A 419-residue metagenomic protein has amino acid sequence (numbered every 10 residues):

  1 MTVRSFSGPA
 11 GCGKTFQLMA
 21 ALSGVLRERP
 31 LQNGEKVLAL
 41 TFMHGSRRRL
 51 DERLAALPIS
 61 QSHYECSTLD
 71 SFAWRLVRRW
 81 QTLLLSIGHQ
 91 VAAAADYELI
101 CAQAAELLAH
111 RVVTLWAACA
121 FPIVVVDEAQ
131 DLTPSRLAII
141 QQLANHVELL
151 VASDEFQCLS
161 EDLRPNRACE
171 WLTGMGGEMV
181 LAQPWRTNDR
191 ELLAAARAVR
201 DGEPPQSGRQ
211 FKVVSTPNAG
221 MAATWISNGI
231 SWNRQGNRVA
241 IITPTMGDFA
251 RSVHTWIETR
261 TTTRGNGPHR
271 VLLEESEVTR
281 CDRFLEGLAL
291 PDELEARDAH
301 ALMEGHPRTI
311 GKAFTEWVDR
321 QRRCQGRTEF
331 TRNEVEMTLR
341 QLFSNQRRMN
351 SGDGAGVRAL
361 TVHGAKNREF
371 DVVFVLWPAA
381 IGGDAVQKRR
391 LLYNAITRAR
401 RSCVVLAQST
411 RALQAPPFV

Functional and structural regions predicted by a protein language model:
M1-V419: The feature marks helicase ATPase cores and/or their adjacent C-terminal helical subdomains in SF1/SF2/AAA+ helicases
